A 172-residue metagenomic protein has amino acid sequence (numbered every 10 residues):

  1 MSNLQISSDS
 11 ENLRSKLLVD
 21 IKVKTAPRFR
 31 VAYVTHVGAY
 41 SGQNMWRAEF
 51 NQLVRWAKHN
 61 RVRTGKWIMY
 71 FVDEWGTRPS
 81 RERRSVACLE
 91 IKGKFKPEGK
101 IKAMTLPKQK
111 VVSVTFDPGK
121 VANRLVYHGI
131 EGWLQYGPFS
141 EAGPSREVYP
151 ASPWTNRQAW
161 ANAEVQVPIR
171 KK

Functional and structural regions predicted by a protein language model:
M1-K172: A solvent-exposed interaction/effector surface
